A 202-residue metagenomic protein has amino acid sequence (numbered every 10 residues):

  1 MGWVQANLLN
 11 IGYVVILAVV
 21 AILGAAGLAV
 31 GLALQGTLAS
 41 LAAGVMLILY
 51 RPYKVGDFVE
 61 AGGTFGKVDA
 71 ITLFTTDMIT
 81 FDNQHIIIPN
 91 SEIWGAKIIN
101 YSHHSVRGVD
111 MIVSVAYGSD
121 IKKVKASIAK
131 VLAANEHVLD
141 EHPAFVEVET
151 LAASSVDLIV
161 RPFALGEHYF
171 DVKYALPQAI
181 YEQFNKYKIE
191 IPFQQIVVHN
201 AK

Functional and structural regions predicted by a protein language model:
M1, S119, A129, L139-K202: Solvent-exposed, non-transmembrane regulatory segments of membrane-associated proteins
M1-L49, F81-V106: Membrane-contacting alpha-helices and adjoining membrane-interface segments in channel/transport-associated proteins
V20, G24, G36-A43, A96 (+5 more regions): Solvent-exposed alpha-helical segments within well-ordered globular domains of core cellular machineries
I22, V106-I112, L158-R161: A short small-residue
L23, G27, G36-L38, V59 (+8 more regions): Solvent-exposed, flexible loop/coil residues
M46-D140: Soluble accessory domains appended to multi-pass membrane transport proteins
